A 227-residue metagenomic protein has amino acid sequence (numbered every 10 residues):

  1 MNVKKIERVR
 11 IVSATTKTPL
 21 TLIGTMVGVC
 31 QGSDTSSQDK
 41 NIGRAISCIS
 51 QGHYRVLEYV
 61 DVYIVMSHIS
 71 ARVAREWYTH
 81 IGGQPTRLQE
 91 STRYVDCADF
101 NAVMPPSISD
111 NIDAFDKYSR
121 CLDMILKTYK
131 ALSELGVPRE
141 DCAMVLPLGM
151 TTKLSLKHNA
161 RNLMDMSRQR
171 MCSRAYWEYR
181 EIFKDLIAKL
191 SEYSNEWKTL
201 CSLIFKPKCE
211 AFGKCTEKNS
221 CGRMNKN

Functional and structural regions predicted by a protein language model:
M1-N227: Family-specific signature for flavin-dependent thymidylate synthase
